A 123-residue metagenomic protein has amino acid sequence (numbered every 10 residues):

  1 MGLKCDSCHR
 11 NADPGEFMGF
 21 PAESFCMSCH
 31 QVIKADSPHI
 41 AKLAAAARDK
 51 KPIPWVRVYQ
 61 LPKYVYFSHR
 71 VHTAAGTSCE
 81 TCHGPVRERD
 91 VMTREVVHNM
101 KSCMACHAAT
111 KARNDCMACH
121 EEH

Functional and structural regions predicted by a protein language model:
M1-H123: Short sequence/structural segments immediately N-terminal
